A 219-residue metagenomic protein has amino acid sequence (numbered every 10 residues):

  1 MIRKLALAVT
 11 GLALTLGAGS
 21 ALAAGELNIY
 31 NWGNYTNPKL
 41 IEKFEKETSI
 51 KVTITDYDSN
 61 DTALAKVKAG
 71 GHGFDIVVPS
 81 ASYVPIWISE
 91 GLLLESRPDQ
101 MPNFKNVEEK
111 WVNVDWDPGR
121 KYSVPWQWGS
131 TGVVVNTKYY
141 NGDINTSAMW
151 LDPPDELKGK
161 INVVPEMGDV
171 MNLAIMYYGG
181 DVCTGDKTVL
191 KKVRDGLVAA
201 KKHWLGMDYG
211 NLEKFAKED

Functional and structural regions predicted by a protein language model:
M1-V9: Bacterial N-terminal signal peptides that target proteins for export
A8, L64, D117-G119: Short alpha-helical segments and helix-capping/turn motifs at coil-helix boundaries
A8-G17: Bacterial N-terminal signal peptides
G11, L64-K68, A148: Amphipathic, non-transmembrane alpha-helical secondary structure
G17-A23: Sec/Tat signal peptide C-region and signal peptidase I cleavage site
A24-I86: Early extracytoplasmic/lumenal segment of secretory-pathway proteins
S49, E218-D219: Glycine-centered short loops/turns at secondary-structure junctions
G73, V78-E218: Extracytoplasmic ligand-binding site segments that recognize negatively charged/polar headgroups
